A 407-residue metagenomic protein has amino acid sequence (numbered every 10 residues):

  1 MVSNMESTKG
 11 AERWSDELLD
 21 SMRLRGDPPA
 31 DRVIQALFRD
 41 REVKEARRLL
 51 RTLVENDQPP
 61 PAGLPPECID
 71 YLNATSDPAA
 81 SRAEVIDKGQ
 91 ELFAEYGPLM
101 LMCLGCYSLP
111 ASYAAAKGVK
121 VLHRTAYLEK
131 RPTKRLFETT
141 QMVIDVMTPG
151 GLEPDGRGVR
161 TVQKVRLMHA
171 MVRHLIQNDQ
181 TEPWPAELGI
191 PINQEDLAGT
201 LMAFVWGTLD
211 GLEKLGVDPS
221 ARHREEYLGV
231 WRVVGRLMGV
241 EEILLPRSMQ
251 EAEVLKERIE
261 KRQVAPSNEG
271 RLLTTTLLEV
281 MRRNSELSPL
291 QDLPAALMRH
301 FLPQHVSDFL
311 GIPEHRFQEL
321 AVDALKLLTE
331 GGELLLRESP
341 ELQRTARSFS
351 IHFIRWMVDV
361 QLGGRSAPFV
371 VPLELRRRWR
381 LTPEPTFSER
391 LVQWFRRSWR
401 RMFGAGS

Functional and structural regions predicted by a protein language model:
M1-S407: Mature, function-bearing regions of proteins
